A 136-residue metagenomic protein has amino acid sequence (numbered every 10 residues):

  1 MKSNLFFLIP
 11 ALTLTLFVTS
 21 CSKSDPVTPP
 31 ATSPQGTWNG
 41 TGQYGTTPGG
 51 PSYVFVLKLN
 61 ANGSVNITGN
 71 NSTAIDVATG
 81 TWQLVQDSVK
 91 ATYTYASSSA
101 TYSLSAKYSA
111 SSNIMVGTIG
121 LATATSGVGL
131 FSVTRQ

Functional and structural regions predicted by a protein language model:
K2-F6, L14-T41, Q136: Bacterial Sec-dependent N-terminal signal peptides
P30-S52, G80, L84: Tryptophan-anchored aromatic micro-motifs
G40-G42, N66-N70, K90-A96, V116-A122: Short beta-strand segments that buttress and anchor functional surface loops
G49-S88: N-terminal glycine/threonine-rich, aromatic-flanked beta-hairpin/loop signature
V54-L59, T79-W82, Y102-A110, F131-T134: Hydrophobic/aromatic beta-strand elements that line small-molecule binding cavities or substrate pockets in beta-rich
A78-S88, I119-Q136: Edge beta-strand at a domain terminus
V85-D87, Y108-M115: Ser/Thr- and Asn-enriched, surface-exposed coil loops between beta-strands
V89-Y108: An anionic, turn-rich surface loop/hairpin at beta-sheet edges that serves as a generic interaction/coordination patch
